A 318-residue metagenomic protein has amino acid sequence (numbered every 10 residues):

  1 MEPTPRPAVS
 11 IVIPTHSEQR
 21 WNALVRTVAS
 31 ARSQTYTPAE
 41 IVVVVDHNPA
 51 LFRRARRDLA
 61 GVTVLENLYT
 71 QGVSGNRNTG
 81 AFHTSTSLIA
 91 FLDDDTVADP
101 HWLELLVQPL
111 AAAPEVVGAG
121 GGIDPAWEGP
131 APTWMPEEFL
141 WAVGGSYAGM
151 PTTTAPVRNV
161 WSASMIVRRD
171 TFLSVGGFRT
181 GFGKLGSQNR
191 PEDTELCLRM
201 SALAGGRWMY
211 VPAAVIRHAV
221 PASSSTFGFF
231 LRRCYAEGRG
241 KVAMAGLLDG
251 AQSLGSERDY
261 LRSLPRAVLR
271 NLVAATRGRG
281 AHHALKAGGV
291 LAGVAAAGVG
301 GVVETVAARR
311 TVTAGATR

Functional and structural regions predicted by a protein language model:
M1-S30: N-proximal low-complexity "stem/linker" segments adjacent to membrane-targeting elements
V28-P38: Short, acidic, metal-binding catalytic loop of nucleotide-sugar glycosyltransferases
N67-T84: Glycine-rich, basic loop-to-helix element that forms the pyrophosphate-binding segment of sugar-nucleotide handling
I89: Short aromatic/hydrophobic "clamp" motif used to bind/position activated sugar donors
H101-W134: Conserved donor NDP-sugar-binding/catalytic core segment of glycosyltransferases
G121, E138-V157: Short, flexible, basic/aromatic active-site loop/helix in glycosyltransferases
V160, K184-L198: Acidic donor-binding loop at a coil-to-helix junction in glycosyltransferase catalytic cores that engages
R232-A236, D249-R318: Non-catalytic, C-terminal membrane-associated alpha-helical segments of glycosyltransferases
